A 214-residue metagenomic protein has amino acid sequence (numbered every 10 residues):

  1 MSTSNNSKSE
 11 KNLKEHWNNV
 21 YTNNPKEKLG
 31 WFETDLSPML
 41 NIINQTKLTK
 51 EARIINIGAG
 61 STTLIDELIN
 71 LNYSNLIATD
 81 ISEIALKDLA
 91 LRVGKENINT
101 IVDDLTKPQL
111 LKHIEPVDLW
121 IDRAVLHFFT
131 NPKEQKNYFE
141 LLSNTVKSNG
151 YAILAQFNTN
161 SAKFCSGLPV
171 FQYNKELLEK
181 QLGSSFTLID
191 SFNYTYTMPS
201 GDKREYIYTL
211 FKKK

Functional and structural regions predicted by a protein language model:
M1-E115, F129-T145, G150-K214: Class I (Rossmann-like) S-adenosyl-L-methionine-dependent methyltransferase catalytic domain, capturing the SAM-binding
D118: Conserved acidic residues
I121: A conserved beta-strand element that flanks and buttresses the S-adenosyl-L-methionine
A124-F128: Short catalytic micro-motifs in class I SAM-dependent methyltransferases
